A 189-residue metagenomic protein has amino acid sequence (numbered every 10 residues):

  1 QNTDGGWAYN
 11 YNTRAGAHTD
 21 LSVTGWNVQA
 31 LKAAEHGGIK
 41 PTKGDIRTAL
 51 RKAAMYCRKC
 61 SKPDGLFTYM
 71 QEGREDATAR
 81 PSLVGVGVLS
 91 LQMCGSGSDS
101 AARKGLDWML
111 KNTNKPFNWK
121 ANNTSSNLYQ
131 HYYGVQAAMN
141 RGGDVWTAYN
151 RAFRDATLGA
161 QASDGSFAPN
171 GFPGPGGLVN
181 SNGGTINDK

Functional and structural regions predicted by a protein language model:
Q1-D155, A162-K189: An alpha-helical repeat/solenoid feature that recognizes helix-turn-helix modules
